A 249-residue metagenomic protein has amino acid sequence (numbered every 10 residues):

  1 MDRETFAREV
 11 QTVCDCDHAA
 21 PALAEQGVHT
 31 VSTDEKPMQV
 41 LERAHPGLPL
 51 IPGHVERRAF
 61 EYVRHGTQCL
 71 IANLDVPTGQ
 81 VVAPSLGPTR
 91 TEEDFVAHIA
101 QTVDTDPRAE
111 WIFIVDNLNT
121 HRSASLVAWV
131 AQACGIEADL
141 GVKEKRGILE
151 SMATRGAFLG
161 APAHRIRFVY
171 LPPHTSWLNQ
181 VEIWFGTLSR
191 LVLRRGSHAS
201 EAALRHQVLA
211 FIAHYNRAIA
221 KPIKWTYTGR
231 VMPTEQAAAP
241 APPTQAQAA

Functional and structural regions predicted by a protein language model:
M1-R64, P242-A249: Charge-mixed, compositionally biased segments that are often intrinsically disordered regulatory tracts
D2-T5, A203-A249: C-terminal domain-tail junction helix/linker
S32-D34, N73, G79, I99 (+6 more regions): Mobile genetic element proteins and their domesticated derivatives, centered on retroelements and DNA transposons
Q39-L41, T120-A124, W177-Q180, M232-E235: Short catalytic/ligand-binding loop motif for oxyanion handling, primarily in non-cytosolic enzymes, centered on
I51-I112: Electropositive, glycine- and tryptophan-enriched low-complexity nucleic-acid-binding patches
V81, A163-P173, V181-S200, I219: Active-site proximal helix-loop segment of RNase H-like, two-metal nucleases, encompassing DDE(D)
A109-H121, E144-R146, T228: Acidic/histidine-rich, metal-coordinating catalytic segments
A131-R165: Short mixed-charge
